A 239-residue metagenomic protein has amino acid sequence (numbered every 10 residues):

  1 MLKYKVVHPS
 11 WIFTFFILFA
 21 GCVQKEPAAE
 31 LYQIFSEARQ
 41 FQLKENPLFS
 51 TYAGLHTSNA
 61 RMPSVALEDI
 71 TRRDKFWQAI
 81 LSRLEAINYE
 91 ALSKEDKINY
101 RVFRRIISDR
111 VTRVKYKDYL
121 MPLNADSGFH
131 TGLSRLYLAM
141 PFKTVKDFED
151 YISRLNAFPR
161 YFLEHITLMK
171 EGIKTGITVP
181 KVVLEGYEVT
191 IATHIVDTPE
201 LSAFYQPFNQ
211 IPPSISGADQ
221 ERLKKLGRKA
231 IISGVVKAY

Functional and structural regions predicted by a protein language model:
M1-I12: Bacterial N-terminal signal peptides that target proteins for export
K5-V6, F19, N124: Residue-level detector of intrinsically disordered, flexible termini and proteolytic processing junctions
S10-A20: Bacterial N-terminal signal peptides
C22-Y239: N-terminal maturation segment of proteins
